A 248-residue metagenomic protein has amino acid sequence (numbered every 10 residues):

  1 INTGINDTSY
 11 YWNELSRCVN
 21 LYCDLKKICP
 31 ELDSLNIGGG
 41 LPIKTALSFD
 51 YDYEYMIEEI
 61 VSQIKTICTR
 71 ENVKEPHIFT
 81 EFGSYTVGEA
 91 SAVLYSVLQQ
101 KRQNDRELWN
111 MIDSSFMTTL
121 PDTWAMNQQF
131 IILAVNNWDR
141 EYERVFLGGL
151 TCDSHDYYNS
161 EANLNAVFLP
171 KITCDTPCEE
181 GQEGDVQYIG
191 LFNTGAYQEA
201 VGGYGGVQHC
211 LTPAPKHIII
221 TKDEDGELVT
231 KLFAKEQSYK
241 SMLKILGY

Functional and structural regions predicted by a protein language model:
I1-R106: Active-site loop/helix belt of alpha/beta enzymes
E59, K65, T69, V73-Y248: Charged (often Lys/Glu-rich) extended helix/loop segments that serve as interaction or gating elements
